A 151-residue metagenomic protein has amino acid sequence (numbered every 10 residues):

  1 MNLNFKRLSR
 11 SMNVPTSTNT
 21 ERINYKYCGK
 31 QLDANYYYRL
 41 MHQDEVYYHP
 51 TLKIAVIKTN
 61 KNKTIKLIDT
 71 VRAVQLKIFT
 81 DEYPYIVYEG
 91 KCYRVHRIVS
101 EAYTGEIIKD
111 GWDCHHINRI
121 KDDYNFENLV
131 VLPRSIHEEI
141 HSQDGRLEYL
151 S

Functional and structural regions predicted by a protein language model:
N2-D113, I120-S151: Conserved recognition-core residues within compact binding domains
